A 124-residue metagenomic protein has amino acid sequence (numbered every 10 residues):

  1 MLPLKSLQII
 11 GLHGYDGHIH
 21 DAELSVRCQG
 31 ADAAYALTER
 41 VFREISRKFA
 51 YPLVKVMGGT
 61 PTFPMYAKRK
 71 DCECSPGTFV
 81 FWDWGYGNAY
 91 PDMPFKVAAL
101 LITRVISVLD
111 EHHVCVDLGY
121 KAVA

Functional and structural regions predicted by a protein language model:
M1-M93: Active-site loop/helix belt of alpha/beta enzymes
W82-A124: Charged (often Lys/Glu-rich) extended helix/loop segments that serve as interaction or gating elements
